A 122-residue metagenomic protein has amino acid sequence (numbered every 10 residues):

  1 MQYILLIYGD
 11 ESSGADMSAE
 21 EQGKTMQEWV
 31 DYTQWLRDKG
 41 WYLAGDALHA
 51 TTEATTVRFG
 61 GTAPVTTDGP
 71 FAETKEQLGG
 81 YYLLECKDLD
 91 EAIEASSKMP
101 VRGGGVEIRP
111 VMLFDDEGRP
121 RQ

Functional and structural regions predicted by a protein language model:
M1-Q122: Conserved, structured core segments of small domains
